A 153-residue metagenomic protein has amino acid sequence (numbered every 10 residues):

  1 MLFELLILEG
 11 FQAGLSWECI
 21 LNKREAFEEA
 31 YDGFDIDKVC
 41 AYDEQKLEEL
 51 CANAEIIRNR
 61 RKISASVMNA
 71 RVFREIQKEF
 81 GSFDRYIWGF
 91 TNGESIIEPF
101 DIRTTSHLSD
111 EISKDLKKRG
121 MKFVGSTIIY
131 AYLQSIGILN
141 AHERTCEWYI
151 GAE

Functional and structural regions predicted by a protein language model:
M1-E153: HhH-family (HhH-GPD) DNA N-glycosylase catalytic core used in base-excision repair
